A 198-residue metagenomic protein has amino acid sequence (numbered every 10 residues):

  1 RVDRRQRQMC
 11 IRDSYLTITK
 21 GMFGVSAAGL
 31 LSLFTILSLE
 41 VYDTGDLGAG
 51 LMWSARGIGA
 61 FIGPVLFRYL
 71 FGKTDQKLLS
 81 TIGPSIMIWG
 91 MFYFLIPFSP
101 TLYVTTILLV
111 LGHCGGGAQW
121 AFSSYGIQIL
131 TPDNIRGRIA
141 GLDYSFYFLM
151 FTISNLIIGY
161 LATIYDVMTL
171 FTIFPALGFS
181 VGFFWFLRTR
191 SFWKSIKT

Functional and structural regions predicted by a protein language model:
R1-I11: Single conserved hydrophobic/aromatic residue that forms the stacking wall/gate of nucleotide- or nucleobase-binding
R12-A28, V110: Pair of pore-lining "gating" transmembrane helices in MFS-fold secondary transporters
A28, F34-T198: C-terminal transmembrane bundle of multi-pass solute transporters/carriers
